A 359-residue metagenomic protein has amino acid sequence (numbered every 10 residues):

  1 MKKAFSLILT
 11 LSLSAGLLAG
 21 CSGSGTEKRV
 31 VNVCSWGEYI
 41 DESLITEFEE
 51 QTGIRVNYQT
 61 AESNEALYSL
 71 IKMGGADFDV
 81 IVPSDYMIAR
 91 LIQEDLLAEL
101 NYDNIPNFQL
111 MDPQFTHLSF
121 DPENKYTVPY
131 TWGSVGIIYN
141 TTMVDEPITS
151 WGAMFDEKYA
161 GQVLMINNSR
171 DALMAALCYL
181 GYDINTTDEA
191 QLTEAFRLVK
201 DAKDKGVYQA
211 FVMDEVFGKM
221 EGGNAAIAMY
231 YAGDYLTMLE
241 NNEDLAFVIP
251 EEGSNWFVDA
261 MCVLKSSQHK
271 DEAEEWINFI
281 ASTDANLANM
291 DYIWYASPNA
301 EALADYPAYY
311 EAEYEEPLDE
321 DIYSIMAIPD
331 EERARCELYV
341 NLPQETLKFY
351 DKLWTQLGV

Functional and structural regions predicted by a protein language model:
M1-V31: Short, low-complexity disordered leader/linker segments with a strong preference for bacterial N-terminal type II
G25-R90: Early extracytoplasmic/lumenal segment of secretory-pathway proteins
C34, D41, D77-F78, V82-N224: Extracytoplasmic ligand-binding site segments that recognize negatively charged/polar headgroups
M87-R90, E221, I227-D244: A ligand-binding cleft/hinge motif common to bilobed small-molecule-binding domains
G136-M143, L177-G181, F257-K270, I277-I280 (+1 more regions): A bilobed periplasmic-binding-protein/Venus flytrap-type ligand-binding module shared by bacterial periplasmic
T193-A202, N241-K265: Periplasmic-binding protein-like
L264-E331: Mature extracytoplasmic/periplasmic domains
M326-V359: Conserved C-terminal helix/tail region of periplasmic/extracytoplasmic solute-binding proteins
